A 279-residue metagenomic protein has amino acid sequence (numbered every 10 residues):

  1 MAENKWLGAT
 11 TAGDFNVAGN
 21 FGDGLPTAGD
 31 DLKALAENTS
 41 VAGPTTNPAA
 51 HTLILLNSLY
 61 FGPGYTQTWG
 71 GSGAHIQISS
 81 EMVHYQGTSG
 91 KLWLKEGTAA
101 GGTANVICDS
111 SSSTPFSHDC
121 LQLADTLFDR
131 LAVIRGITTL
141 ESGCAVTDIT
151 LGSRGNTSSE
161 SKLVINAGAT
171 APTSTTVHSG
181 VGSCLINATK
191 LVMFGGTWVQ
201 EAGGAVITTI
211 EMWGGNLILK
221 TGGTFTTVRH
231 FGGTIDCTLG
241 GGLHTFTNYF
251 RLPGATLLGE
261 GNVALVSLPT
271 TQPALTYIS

Functional and structural regions predicted by a protein language model:
M1-S279: Extracellular beta-sheet-rich ligand-binding/adhesion modules
